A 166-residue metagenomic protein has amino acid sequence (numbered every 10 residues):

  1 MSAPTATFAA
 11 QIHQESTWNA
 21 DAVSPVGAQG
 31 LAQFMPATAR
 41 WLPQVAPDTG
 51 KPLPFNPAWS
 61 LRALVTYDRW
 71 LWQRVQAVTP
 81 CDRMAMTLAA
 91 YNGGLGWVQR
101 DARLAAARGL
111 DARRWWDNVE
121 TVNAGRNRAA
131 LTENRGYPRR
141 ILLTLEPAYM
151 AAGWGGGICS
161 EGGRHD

Functional and structural regions predicted by a protein language model:
M1-P4, V45: Helix N-cap / loop-to-helix initiation motif
A3-F8, H13, V26-Q29, M84: Extracytoplasmic
A6, Q33-A37, W41, A63: Generic alpha-helical secondary structure signal
H13-T38, G94, I141: Cell-wall polysaccharide-cleaving catalytic domain and substrate-binding groove, primarily in peptidoglycan/chitin
R40-T66, W70-D166: Non-catalytic cell-wall polysaccharide-engagement segments
